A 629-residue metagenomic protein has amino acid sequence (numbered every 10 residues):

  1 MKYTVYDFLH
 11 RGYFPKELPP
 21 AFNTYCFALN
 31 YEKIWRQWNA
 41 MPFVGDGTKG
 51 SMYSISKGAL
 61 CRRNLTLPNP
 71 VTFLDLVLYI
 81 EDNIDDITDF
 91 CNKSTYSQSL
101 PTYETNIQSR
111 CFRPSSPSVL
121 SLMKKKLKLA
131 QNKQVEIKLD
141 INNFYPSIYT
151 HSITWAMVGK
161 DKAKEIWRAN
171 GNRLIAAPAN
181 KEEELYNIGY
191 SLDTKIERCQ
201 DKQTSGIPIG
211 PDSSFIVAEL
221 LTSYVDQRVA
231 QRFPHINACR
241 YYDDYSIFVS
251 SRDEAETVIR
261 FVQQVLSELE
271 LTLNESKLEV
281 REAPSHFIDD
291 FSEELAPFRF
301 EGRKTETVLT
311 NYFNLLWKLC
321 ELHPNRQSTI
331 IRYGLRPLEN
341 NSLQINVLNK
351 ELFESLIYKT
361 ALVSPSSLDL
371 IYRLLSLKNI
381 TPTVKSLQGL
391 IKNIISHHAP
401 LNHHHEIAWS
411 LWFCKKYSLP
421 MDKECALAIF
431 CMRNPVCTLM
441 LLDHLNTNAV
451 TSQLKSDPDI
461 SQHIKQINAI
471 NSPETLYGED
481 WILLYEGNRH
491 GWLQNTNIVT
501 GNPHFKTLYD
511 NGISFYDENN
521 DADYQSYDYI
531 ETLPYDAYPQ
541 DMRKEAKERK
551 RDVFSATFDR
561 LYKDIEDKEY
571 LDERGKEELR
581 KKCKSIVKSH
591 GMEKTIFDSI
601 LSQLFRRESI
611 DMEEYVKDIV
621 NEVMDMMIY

Functional and structural regions predicted by a protein language model:
M1-P211, Y516, A522-I530, M592 (+1 more regions): Conserved two-metal-ion catalytic palm core of "right-hand" nucleic acid polymerases, unifying RNA-dependent RNA
K2-K49, E424-Y629: Charge-dense, extended regions
D140, G210, S214, F233-S251: Catalytic palm active-site di-aspartate
I141-Y145, L221, V249-S251, V280 (+1 more regions): Short, flexible loop/turn elements at secondary-structure junctions
I148, S152-I153, M157, S246-F261 (+1 more regions): Catalytic palm subdomain of template-directed nucleic-acid polymerases, centered on the conserved carboxylate motif
S213-V225: Phosphate/oxyanion-binding active-site loops and adjacent basic polyanion-contact surfaces
R252-L322, N340: Polymerase palm active-site segment centered on the conserved acidic dipeptide of motif C
P297-Q494, Y629: Active-site and adjacent loop segments of nucleotide-processing enzymes that use two-metal-ion phosphate chemistry
